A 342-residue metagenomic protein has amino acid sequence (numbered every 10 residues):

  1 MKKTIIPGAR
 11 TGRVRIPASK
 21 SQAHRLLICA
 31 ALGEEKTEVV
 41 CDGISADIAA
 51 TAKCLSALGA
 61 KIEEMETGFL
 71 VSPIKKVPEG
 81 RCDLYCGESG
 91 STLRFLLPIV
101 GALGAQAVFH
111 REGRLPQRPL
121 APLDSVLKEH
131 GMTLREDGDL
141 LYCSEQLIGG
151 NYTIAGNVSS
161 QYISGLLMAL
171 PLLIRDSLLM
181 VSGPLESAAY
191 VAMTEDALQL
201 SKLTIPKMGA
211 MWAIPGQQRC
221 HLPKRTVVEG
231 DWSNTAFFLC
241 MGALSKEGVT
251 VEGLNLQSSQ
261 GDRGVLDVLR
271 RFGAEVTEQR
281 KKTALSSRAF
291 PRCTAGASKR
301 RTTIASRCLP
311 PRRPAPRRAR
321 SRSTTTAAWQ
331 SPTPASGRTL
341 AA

Functional and structural regions predicted by a protein language model:
M1-A342: Short, structured segments at the rim of ligand-binding sites
